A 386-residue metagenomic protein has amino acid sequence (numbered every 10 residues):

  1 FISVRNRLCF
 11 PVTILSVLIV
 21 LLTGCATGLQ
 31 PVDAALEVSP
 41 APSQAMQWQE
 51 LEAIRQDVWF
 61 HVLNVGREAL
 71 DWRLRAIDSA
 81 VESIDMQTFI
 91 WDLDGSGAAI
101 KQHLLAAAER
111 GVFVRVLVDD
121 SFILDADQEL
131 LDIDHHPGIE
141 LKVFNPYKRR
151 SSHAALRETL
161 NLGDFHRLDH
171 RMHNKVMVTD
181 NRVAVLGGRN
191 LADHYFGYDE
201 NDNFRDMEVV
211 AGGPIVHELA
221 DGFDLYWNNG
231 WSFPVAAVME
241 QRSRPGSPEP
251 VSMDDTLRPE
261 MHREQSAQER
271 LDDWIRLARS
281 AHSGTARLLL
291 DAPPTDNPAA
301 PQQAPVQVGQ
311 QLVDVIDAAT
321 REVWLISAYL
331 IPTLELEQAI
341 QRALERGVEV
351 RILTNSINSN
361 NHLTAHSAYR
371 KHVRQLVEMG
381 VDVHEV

Functional and structural regions predicted by a protein language model:
I2-I14: Bacterial N-terminal signal peptides that target proteins for export
N6-L8, L18, G163-F165: A short, flexible low-complexity segment enriched in Lys/Arg and Gly/Pro that occurs in N-terminal basic tails
P11-T23: Bacterial N-terminal signal peptides
C25-K175, T179-V386: Charged, low-complexity intrinsically disordered terminal segments
